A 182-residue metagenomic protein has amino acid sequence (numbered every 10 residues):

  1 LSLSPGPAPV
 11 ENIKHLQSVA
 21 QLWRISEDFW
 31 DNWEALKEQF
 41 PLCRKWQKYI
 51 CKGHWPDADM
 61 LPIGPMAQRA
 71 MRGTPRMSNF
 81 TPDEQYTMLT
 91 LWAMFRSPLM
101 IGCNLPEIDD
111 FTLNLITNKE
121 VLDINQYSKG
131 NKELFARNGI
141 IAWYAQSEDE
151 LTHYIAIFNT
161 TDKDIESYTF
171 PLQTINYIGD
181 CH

Functional and structural regions predicted by a protein language model:
S2-N104: Glycan-recognition surfaces
K14, E27-L42, S78, K119-D123 (+3 more regions): Mature, folded catalytic cores of secreted/periplasmic enzymes
V19-W23, L113, T174-I178: Short, low-complexity, polar/charged sequence segments that are solvent-exposed and flexible
D57, V121-D123, I157: Intrinsically disordered, low-complexity peptide-like regions
R69-M71, F80-T81, D109-D110, F170-Q173: General structural signal for secondary-structure boundaries
Y86, W92-F95, M100-G102, A136-G179: Carbohydrate-binding surface patches
T87-A136: Catalytic cores of secreted or luminal carbohydrate-active enzymes
